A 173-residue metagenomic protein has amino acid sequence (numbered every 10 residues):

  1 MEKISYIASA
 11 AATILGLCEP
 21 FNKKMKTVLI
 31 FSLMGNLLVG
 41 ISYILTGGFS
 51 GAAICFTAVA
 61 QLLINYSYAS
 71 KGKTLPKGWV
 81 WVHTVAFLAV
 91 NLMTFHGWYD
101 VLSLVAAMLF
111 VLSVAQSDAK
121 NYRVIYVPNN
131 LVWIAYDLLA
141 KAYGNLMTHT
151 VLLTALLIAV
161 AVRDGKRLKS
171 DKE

Functional and structural regions predicted by a protein language model:
M1-E173: Alpha-helical membrane-protein topology signature
